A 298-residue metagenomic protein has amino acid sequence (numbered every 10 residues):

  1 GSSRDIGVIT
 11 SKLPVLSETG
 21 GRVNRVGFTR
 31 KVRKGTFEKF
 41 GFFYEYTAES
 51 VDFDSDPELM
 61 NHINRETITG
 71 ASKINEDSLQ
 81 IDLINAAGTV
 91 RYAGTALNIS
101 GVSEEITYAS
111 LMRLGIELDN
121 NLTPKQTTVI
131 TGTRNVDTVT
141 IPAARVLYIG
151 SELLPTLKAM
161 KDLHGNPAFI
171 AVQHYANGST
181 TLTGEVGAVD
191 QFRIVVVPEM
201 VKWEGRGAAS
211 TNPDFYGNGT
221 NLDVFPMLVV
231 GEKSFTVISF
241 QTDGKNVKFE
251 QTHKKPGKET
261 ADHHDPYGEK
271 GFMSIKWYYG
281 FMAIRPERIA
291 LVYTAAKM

Functional and structural regions predicted by a protein language model:
G1-F40: Assembly/oligomerization interface modules of large self-assembling protein complexes
R25-D54, I238-E250, K255: Short acidic, glycine/tyrosine-flanked loop/strand segments centered on an H-E-D-like triad
E38-F40, Y44-D54, E58, G132 (+1 more regions): Structured, hydrophobic secondary-structure cores that serve as assembly/anchoring elements
K39-Y46, R65-E66, G271-W277: Oligomerization/assembly interface segments of phage tail-like spikes and tubes
S50-V136: Alpha-helical scaffold segments that mediate packing/assembly in large oligomeric complexes
I99-G132, A144-Y148, E152-M298: Sequence/fold signature of self-assembling virion shell proteins
